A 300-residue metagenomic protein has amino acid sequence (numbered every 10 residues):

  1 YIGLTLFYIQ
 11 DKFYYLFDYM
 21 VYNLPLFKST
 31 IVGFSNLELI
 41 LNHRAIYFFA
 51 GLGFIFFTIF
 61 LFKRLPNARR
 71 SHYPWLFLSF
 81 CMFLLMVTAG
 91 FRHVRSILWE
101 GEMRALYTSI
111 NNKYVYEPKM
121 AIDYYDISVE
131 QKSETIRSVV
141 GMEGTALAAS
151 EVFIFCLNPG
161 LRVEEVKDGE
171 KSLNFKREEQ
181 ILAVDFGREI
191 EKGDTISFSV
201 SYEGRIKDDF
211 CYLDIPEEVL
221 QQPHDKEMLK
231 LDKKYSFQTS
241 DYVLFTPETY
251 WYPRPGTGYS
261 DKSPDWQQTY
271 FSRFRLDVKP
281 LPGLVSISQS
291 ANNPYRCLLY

Functional and structural regions predicted by a protein language model:
G3-R64: Membrane-embedded alpha-helical segments of integral membrane proteins
D18-F27, F34-N42, R70-T135, S236 (+1 more regions): N-terminal, polar/Ser/Thr-rich
F57-L61, L65, M86-H93: Hydrophobic membrane-targeting alpha-helices
I127-V129, M142, K171-N174, D185-I190 (+1 more regions): Beta-strand-rich interaction surfaces with strong enrichment in secreted/lumenal proteins
E130, E143-T145, G187, S201-R205 (+1 more regions): Solvent-exposed residues in well-ordered beta-strands and their adjoining turns, especially edge/terminal strands
R137-P159: Ligand-binding face of N-terminal immunoglobulin V-set domains in extracellular IgSF glycoproteins
S150-F153, P159-P223: A surface-exposed beta-strand-loop module
Y202-Y300: Extended, low-hydrophobicity, Ser/Thr/Pro/Gly-biased non-transmembrane segments
